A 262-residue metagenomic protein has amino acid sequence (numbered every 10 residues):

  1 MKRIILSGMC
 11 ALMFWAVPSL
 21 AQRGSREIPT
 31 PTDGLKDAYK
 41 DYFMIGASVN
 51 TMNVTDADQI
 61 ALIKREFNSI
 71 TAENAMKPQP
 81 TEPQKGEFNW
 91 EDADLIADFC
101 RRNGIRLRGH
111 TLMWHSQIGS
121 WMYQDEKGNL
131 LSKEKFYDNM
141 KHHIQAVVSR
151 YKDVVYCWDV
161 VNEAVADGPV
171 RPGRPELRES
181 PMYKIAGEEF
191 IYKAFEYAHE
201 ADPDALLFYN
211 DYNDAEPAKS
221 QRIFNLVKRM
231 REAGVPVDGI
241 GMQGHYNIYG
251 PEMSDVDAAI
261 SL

Functional and structural regions predicted by a protein language model:
M1-G24: Bacterial Sec-dependent N-terminal signal peptides
G24-S69, E73: Boundary/entry segment of secreted carbohydrate-active catalytic domains
T32-D33, R65-P83, D92-A215: Substrate-binding cleft and catalytic face of glycoside hydrolase catalytic domains, especially the flexible beta-alpha
K40-D41, R102, D153, V235-P236: Short helix-terminating capping/connector loops at secondary-structure junctions
G46, C157, G239: Short hydrophobic-acidic sequence motifs that mark active-site Asp/Glu residues
S48-D58, P78-E91, V165-A166, N213-R222 (+1 more regions): Acidic-and-aromatic substrate-binding clefts and catalytic sites of carbohydrate-active enzymes
N50-E66, A93, Y137-V147, A218-M230 (+1 more regions): Short, acidic/polar
N68-A72, N162, A201-D211, I223-G250 (+1 more regions): Aromatic- and acid-rich polysaccharide-binding/catalytic face of secreted or lumenal carbohydrate-active enzymes
